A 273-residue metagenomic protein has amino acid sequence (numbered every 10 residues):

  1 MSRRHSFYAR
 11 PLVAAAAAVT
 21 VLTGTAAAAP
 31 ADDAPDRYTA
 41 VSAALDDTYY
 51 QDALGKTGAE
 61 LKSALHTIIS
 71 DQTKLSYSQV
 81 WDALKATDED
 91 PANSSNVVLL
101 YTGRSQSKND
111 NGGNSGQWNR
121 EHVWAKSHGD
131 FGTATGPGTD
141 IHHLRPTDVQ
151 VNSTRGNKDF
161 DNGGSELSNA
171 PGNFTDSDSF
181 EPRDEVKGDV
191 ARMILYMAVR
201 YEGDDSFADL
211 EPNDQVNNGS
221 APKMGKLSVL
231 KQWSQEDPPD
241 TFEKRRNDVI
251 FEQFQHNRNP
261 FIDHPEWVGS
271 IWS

Functional and structural regions predicted by a protein language model:
S2-R3, P11, A15-A18, L22-G103 (+1 more regions): N-terminal module-boundary/linker segments of secreted carbohydrate-active enzymes
V97-L99, G103-D110, N114-Q117: Short, His- and charge-rich active-site/binding loops that engage polyanionic ligands
D110-S273: Domain-level detector of nuclease and nuclease-like folds in predominantly extracellular/periplasmic contexts
